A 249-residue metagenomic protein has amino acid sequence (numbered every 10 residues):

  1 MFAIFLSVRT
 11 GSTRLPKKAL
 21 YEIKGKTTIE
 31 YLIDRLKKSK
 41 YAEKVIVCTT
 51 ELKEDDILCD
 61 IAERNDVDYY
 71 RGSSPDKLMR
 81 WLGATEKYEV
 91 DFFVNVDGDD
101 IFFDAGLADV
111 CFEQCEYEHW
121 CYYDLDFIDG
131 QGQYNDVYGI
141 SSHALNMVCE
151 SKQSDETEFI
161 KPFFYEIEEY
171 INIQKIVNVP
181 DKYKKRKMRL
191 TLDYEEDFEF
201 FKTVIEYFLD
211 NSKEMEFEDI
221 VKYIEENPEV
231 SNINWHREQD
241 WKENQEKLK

Functional and structural regions predicted by a protein language model:
M1-P16: N-terminal nucleotide-binding beta1-loop-alpha1 segment
T28-V45, D60, R64-N65: A short, N-terminal amphipathic alpha-helix
E51-E116: Short phosphate-binding loop-to-helix
F103-M188, E199, T203, D219-K249: Conserved core of the sugar-phosphate nucleotidyltransferase
T191: PAPS-dependent sulfotransferase catalytic core
Y194: Short, conserved phosphate/pyrophosphate- and ester-handling motifs at nucleotide-, phospho-/glycolipid
